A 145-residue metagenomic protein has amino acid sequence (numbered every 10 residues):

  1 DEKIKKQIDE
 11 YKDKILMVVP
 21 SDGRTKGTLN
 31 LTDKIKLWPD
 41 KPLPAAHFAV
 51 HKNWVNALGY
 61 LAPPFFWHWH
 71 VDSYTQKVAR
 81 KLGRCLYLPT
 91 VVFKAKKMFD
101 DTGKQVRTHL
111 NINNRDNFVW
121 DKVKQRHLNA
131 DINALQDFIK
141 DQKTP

Functional and structural regions predicted by a protein language model:
D1-E2, L29-D33, A45, K97-V106: Short aromatic-enriched loop/helix-cap "lid" or pocket-rim segments at secondary-structure transitions that line
D1-Q7, V92: Acidic donor-binding/catalytic loop of UDP-sugar-dependent glycosyltransferases, especially processive GT2
K12-M17, L58-G59, L82-R84: Loop/turn elements at helix/coil->beta-strand transitions in domains of secreted/extracellular proteins
K14-A46, V91-K94: Short beta-strand-to-loop element that shapes/binds the nucleotide-sugar donor at the catalytic cleft/hinge
A45-Y60: Conserved nucleotide-sugar donor-binding and metal-coordinating catalytic region shared by glycosyltransferases
W67-P145: C-terminal catalytic/acceptor-binding lobe
